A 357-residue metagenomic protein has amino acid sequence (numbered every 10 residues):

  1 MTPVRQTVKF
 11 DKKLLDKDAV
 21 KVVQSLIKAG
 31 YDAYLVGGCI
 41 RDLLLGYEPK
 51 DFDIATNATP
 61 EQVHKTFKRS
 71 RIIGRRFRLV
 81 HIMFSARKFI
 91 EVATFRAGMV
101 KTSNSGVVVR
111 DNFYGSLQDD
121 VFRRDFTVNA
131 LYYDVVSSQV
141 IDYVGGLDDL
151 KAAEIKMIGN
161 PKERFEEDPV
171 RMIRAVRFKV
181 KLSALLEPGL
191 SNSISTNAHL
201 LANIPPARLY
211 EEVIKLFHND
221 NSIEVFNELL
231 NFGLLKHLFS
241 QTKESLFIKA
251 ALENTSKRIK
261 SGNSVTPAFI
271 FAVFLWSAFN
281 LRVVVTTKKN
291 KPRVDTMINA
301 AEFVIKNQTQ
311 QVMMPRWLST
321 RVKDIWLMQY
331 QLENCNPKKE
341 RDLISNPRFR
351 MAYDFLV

Functional and structural regions predicted by a protein language model:
M1-V357: Catalytic cores of the polymerase beta-like nucleotidyltransferase superfamily and closely associated nucleotide
